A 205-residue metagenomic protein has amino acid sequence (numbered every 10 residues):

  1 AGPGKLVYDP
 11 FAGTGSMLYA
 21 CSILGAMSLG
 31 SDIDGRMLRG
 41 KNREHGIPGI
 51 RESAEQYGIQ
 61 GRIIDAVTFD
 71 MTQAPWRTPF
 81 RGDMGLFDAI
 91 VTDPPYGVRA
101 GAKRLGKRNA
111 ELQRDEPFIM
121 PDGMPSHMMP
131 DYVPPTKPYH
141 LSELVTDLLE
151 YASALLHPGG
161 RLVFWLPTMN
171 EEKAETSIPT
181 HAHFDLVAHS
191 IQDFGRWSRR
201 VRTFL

Functional and structural regions predicted by a protein language model:
A1-L205: Class I S-adenosyl-L-methionine-dependent methyltransferase catalytic core
